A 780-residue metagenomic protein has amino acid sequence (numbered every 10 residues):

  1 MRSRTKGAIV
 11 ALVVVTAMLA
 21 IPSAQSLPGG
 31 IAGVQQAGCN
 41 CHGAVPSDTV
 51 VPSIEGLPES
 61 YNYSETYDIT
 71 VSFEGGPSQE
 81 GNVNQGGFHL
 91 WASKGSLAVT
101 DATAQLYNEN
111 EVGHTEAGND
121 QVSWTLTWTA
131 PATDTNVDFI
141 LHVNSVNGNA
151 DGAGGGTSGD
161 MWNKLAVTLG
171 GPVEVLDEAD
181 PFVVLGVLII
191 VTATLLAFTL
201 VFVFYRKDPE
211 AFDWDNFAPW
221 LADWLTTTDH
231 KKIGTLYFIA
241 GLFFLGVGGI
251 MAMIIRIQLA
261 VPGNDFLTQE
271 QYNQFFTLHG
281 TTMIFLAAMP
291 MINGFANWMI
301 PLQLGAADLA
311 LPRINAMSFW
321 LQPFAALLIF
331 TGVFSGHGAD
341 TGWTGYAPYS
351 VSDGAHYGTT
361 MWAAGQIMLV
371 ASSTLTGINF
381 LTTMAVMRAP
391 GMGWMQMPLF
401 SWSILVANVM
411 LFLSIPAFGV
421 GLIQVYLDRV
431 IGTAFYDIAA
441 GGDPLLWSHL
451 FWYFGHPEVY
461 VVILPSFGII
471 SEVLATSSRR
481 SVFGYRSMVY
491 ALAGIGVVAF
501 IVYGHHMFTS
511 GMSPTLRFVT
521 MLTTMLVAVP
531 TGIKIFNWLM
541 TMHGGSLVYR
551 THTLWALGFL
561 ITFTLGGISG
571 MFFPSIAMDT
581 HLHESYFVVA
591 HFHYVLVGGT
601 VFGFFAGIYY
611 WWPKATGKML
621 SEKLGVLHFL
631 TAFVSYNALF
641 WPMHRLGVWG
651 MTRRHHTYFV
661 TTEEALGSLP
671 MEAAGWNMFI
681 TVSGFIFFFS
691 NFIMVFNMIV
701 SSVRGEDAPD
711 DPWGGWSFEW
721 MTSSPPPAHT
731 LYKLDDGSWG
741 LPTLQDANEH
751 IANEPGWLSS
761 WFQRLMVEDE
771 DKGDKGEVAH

Functional and structural regions predicted by a protein language model:
R2-V10, V15-T129, D134-V187: Sequence context surrounding c-type heme c attachment/ligation sites in exported
F139-N144, I190-V201: Extended surface/linker regions that mediate inter-domain or inter-protein docking in multi-component redox
D177-I189, V201-H780: Membrane-embedded and interfacial regions of multi-pass energy-transducing membrane proteins
